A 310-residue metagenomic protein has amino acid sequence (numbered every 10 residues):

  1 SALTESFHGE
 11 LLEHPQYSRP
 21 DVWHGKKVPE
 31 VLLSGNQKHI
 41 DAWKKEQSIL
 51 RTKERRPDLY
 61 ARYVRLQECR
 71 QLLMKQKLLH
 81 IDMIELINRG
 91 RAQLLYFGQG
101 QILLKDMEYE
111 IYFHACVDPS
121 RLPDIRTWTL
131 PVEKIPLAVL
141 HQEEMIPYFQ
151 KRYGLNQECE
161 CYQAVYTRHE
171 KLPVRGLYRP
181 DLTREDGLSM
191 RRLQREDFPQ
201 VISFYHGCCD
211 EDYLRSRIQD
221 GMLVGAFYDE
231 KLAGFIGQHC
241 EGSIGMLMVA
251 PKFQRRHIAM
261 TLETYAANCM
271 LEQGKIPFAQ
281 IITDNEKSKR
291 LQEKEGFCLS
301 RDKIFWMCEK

Functional and structural regions predicted by a protein language model:
S1-V64: Non-catalytic terminal and connector segments of soluble metabolic enzymes
V64-I81, E170-E211: Short amphipathic alpha-helix that is part of the acyltransferase structural core
L73-V132, Y228, A233-M246, A250-P251: Conserved donor-binding loop and adjoining core beta-sheet/short helix segment in diverse acyl/aminoacyl transferases
Q101, K105-R184, W306-C308: Acyl-donor-binding surface of acyltransferase catalytic domains
K105-E108, E196-P199, S203-G245: Acetyl-CoA-dependent GNAT
S120-W128, R255-C269, K289-K294: Conserved acetyl-CoA-binding loop-helix of GNAT-fold acetyltransferases
E144-L155, M260, T283-R301: Conserved active-site alpha-helix within GNAT-family acetyltransferase domains
M246, A250-T261, T283-E286: Conserved glycine-rich acetyl-CoA-binding loop
